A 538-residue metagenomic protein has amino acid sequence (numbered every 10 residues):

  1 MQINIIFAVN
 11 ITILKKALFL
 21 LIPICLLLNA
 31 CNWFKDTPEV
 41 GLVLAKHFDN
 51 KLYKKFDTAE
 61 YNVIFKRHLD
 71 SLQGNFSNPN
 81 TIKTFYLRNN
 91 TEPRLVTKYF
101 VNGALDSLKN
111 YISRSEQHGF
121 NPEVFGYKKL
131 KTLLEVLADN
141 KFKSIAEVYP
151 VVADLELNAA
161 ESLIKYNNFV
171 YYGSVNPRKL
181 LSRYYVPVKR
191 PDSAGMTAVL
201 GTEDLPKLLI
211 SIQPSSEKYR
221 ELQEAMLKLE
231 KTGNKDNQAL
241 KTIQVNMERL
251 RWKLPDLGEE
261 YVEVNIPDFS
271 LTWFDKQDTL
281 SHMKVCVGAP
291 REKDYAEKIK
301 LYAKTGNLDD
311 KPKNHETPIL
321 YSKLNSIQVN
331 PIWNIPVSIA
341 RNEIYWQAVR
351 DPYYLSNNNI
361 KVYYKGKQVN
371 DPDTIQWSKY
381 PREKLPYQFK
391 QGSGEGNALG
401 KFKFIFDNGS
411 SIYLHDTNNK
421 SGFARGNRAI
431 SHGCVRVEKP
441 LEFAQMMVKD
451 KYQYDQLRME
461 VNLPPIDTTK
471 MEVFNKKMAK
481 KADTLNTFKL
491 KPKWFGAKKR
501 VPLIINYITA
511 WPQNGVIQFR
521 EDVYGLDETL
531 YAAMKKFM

Functional and structural regions predicted by a protein language model:
Q2-N4, N10-A17: Positively charged n-region of N-terminal signal peptides that target proteins for export
A17-L26: Sec-dependent N-terminal signal peptides
L28-A30: C-terminal motif of bacterial Sec signal peptides marking the signal peptidase cleavage site
N32-R183: Cationic-aromatic interfacial patches
N32-T81, I164-K165, F169, L180-Y184 (+1 more regions): Well-ordered beta-sheet/strand-loop patches within structured domains
S174-N176, A198, T202-L205: A sensor for short, sequence-defined functional sites
Y185-M196: Eukaryote-specific, cytoplasm-facing alpha-helical/coiled-coil scaffolding segments in long proteins
